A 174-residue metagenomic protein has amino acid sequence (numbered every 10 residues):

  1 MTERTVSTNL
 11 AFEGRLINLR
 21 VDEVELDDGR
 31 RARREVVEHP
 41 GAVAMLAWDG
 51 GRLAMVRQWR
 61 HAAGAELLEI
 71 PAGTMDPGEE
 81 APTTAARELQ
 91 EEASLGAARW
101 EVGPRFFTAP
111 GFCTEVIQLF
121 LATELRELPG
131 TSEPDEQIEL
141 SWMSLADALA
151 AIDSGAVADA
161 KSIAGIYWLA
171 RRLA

Functional and structural regions predicted by a protein language model:
T2, H39, V43-R87, E91 (+2 more regions): Conserved Nudix-box catalytic region and its N-terminal flanking loop in Nudix hydrolases and closely related
E3, R30, E66, P77 (+5 more regions): Nudix hydrolase/Nudix homology domain
S7-A44, D49: Acidic, metal-coordinating catalytic segment for phosphate/diphosphate chemistry, firing primarily on the Nudix
N18, P40-G41, G50, R60 (+3 more regions): Active-site segment of metal-dependent pyrophosphate-handling enzymes, primarily the Nudix hydrolase catalytic core
L19-E23, M55, L119-L121, L140-W142: Conserved hydrophobic/aromatic beta-strand scaffold that supports enzyme active sites
V21, E35-V36, Q58, F107 (+1 more regions): Short clusters of small/polar residues that mark proteolytic maturation junctions
